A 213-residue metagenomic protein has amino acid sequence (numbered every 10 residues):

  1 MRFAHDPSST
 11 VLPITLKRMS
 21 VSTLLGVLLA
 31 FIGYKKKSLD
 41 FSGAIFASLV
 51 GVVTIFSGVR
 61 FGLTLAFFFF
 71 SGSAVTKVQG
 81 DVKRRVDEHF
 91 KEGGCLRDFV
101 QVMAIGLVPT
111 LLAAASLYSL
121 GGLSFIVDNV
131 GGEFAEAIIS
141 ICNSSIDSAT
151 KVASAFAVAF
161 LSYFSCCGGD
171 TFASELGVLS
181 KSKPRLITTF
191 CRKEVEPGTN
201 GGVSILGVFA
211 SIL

Functional and structural regions predicted by a protein language model:
M1-L213: Interhelical loop and helix-boundary elements at the membrane-water interface of polytopic inner-membrane proteins
